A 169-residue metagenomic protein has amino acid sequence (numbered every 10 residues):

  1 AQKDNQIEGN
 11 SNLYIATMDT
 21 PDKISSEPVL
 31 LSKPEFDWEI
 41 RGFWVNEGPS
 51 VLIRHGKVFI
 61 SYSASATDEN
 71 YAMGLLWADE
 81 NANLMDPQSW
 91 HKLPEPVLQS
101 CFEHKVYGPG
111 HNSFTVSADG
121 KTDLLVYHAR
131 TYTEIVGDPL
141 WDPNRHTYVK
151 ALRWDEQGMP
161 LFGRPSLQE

Functional and structural regions predicted by a protein language model:
A1-E169: Carbohydrate-active catalytic/glycan-binding domains of CAZyme proteins, especially the secreted or lumenal ectodomains
